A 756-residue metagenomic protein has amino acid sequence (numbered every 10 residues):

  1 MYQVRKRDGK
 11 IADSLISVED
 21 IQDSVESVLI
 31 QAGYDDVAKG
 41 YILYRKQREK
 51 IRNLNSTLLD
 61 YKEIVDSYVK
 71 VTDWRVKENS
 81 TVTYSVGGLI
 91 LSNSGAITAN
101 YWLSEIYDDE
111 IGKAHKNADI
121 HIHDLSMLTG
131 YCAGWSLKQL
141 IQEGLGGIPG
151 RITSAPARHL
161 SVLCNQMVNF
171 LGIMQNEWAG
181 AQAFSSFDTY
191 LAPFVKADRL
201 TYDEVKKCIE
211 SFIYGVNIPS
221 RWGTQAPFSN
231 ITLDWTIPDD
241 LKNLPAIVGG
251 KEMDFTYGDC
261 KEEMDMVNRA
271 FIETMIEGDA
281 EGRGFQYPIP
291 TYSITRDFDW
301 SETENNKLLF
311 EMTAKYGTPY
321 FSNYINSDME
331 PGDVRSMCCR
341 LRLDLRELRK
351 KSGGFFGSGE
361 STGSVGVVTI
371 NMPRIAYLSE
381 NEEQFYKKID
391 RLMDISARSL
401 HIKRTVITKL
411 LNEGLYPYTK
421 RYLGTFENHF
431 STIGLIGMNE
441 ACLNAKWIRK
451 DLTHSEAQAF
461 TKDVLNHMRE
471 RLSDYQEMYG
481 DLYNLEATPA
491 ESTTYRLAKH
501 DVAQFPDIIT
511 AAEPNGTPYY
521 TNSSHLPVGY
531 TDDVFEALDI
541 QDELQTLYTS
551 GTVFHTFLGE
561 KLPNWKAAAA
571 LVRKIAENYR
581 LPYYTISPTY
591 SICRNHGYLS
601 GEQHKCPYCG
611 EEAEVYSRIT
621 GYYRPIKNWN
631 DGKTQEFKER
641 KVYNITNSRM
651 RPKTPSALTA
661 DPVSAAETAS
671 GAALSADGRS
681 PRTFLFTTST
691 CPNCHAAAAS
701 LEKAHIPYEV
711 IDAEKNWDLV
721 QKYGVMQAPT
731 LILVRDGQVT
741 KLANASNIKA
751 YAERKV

Functional and structural regions predicted by a protein language model:
M1-E63, T425: Charged, amphipathic alpha-helical regulatory modules used for macromolecular assembly or allosteric control
Q47-I51, T57-E427, I448, H454-Y608 (+1 more regions): Conserved catalytic cores of very large enzyme subunits
W178, Q182, A226, T425-C442 (+1 more regions): Conserved phosphate/anionic-ligand binding catalytic regions in large, soluble enzymes, centered on
H604-A657: Long insertion/accessory domains within large nucleic-acid-processing enzymes
S670-A704: Local sequence-structure signature of Cys/Sec-based thiol-disulfide redox active-site neighborhoods
I706-D718: Thiol-based oxidoreductase modules, predominantly thioredoxin-like and allied folds used for disulfide exchange
Y723-I732: Structural micro-motif
R735-V756: Non-catalytic, surface beta->alpha helical segment in thiol-disulfide oxidoreductase systems
